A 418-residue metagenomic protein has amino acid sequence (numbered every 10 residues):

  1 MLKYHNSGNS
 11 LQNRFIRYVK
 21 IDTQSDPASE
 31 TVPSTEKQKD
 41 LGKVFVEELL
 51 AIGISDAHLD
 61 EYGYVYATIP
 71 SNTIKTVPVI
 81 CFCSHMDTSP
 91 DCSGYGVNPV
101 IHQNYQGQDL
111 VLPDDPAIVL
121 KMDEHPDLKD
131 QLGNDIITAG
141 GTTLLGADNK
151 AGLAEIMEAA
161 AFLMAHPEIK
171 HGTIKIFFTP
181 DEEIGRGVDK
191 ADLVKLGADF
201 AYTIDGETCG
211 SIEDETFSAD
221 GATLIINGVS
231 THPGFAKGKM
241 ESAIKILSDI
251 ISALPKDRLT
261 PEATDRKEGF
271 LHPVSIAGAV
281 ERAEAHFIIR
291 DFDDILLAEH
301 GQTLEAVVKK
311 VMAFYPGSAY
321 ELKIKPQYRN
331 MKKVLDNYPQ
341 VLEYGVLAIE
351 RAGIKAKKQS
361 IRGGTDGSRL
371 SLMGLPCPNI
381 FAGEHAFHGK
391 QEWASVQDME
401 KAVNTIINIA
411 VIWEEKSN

Functional and structural regions predicted by a protein language model:
L2, G8-E36, T138, S230 (+2 more regions): N-terminal capping segment at the start of a domain
E30-V77, C81-C83, D87: A non-catalytic alpha/beta surface segment that caps or lines the substrate-entry region of metallo-dependent hydrolase
E36, T143-A154, K237-K245, W393-E400: Short, conserved micro-motifs enriched in small and acidic residues
K75-T173: Active-site metal-coordination/substrate-binding segment of hydrolases, especially metallo-dependent peptidases
L128-T143, N227-T231, A352-G353, E384-H388: Glycine/charged-rich beta-loop-alpha catalytic/anionic-binding loops adjacent to active sites
L128-T216, L259-V274, G278, A285-F292 (+2 more regions): Acidic/histidine-rich catalytic neighborhood of metal-dependent amide-processing enzymes
T203-A236, A243-I244: Phosphate/diphosphate-binding glycine-rich loops and adjacent basic-rich segments that engage nucleotide
I244-N418: Metal-dependent amide/peptide-bond hydrolase catalytic core, centered on the "pita-bread" metallohydrolase fold
